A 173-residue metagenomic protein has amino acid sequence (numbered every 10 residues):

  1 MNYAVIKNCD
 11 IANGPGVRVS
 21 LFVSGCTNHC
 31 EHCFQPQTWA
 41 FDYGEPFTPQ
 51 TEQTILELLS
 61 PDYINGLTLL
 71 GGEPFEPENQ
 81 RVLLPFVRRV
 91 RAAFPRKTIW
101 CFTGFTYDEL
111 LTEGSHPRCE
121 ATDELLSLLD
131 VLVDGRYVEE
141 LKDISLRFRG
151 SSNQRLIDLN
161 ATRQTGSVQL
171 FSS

Functional and structural regions predicted by a protein language model:
M1-A4, V17, Q35-S115, C119-E120 (+1 more regions): Conserved Radical SAM active-site core
N2-H29: N-terminal pre-triad scaffold of radical SAM enzymes
A12, D108, T165: Flexible, glycine-rich phosphate/dinucleotide-binding loops and adjacent beta-alpha linkers at cofactor/substrate
F75, E139-E140: Glycine-rich nucleotide phosphate-binding loop and flanking beta-alpha elements of Rossmann-like dinucleotide-binding
F86-R91, K142-S173: P-loop/Walker A phosphate-binding loop and immediately adjacent motor/lid segment at beta-alpha junctions
E124-S127, G150: Short, conserved loop/helix-junction motifs that constitute active-site signature segments in enzyme catalytic cores
D130: Receiver (REC) domain switch/active-site residues of two-component response regulators
